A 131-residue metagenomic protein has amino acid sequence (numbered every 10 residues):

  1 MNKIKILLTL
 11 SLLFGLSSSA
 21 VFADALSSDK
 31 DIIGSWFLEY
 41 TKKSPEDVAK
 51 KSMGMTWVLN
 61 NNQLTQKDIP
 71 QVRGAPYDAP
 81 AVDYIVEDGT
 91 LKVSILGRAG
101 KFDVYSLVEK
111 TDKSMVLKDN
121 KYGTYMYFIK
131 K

Functional and structural regions predicted by a protein language model:
M1-L8: Bacterial N-terminal signal peptides that target proteins for export
T9-S17: Bacterial N-terminal signal peptides
F22-F37: N-terminal helix-cap/turn-to-beta initiation motif at the start of protein domains
D24, A79-D88, K118-K131: Edge beta-strand at a domain terminus
V48-D88: N-terminal glycine/threonine-rich, aromatic-flanked beta-hairpin/loop signature
Q66-P70, L91-L96, M115-D119: Short beta-strand segments that buttress and anchor functional surface loops
R73-G74, G89-V108: An anionic, turn-rich surface loop/hairpin at beta-sheet edges that serves as a generic interaction/coordination patch
E109-M115: Ser/Thr- and Asn-enriched, surface-exposed coil loops between beta-strands
